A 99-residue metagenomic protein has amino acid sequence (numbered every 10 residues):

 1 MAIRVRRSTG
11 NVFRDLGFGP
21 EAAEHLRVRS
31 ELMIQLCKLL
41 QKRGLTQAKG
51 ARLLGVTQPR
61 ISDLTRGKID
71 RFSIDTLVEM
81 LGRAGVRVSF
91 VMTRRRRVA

Functional and structural regions predicted by a protein language model:
M1-I34, A99: N-terminal flexible/basic segments that precede or flank functional cores
V28, L32, T57-R60, S73-L77: Amphipathic alpha-helical interface surfaces
R29-L45: Short, amphipathic alpha-helical "recognition" segments used to contact nucleic acids or chromatin
G44-S62: Short alpha-helical DNA-recognition segment
T65: DNA major-groove recognition helix of helix-turn-helix
I74-V91: DNA major-groove recognition helix of helix-turn-helix/homeodomain DNA-binding modules
S89-A99: Short, charged recognition helix plus adjacent turn of helix-turn-helix-like nucleic-acid-binding domains
